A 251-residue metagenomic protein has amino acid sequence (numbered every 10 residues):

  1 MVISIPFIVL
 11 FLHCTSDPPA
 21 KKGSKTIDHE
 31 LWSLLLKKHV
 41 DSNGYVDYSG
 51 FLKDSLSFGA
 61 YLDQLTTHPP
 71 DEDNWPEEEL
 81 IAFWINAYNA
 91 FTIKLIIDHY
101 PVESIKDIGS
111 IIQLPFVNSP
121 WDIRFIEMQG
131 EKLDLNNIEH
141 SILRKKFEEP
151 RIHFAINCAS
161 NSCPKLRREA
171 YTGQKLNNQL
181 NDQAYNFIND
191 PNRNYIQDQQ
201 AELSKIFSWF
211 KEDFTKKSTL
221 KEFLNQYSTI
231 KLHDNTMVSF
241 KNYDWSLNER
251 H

Functional and structural regions predicted by a protein language model:
M1-K22: Bacterial Sec-dependent N-terminal signal peptides
P19-H251: Interaction/scaffold regions that mediate signaling and macromolecular assembly across diverse proteins
